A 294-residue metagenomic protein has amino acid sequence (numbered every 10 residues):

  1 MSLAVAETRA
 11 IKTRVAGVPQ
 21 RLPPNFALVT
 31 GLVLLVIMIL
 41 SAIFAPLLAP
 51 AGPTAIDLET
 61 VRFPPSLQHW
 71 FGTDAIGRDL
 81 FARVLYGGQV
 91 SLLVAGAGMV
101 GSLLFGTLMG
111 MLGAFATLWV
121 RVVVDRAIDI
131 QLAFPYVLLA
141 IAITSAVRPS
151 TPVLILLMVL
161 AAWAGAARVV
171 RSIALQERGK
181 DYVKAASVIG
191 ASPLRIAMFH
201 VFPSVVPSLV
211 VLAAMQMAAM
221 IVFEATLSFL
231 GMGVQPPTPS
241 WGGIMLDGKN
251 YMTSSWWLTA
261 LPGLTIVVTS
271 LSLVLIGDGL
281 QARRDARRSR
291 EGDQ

Functional and structural regions predicted by a protein language model:
M1-V36, L275-Q294: Transmembrane alpha-helical segments of polytopic membrane transport and secretion proteins
A4, V29, V33, I37-I76 (+1 more regions): Hydrophobic alpha-helical transmembrane segments of membrane transport/permease proteins and related membrane-embedded
T30-F44, A97, G101, F105 (+5 more regions): Lipid-exposed faces of alpha-helical membrane segments in multi-pass integral membrane proteins
W70, D74, L80, L104 (+2 more regions): Generic hydrophobic transmembrane alpha-helix motif, especially the helices
L80-F115, V268: Transmembrane alpha-helix signature in integral membrane proteins
I143-A146, M158, I173-A174, F223-I266 (+1 more regions): Glycine-rich helix-loop "coupling/hinge" segments at transmembrane-helix boundaries in multipass transporters
A161, P207, V211-M217, W256-Q294: C-terminal transmembrane helix and the adjacent membrane-cytosol boundary/short C-terminal tail of inner/organellar
